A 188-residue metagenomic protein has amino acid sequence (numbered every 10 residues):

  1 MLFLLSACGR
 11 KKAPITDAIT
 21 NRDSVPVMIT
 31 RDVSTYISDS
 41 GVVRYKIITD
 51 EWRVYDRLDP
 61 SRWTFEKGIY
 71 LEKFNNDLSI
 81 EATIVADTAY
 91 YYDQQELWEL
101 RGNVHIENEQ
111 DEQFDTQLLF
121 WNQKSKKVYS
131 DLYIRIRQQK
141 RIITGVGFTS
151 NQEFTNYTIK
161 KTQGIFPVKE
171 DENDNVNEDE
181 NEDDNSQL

Functional and structural regions predicted by a protein language model:
M1-L188: Mature-chain termini and adjacent capping regions
